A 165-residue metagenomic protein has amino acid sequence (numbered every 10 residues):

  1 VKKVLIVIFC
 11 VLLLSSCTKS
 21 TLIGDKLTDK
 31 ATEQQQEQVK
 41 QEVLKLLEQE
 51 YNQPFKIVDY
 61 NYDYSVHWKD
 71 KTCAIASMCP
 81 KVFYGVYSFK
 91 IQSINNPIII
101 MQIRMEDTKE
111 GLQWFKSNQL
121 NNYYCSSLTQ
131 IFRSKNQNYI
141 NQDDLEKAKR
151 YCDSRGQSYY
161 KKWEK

Functional and structural regions predicted by a protein language model:
V1-V4: Positively charged n-region of N-terminal signal peptides that target proteins for export
L13-S16: C-terminal motif of bacterial Sec signal peptides marking the signal peptidase cleavage site
T18-S20: Bacterial signal peptide processing site
G24-D70, F132: Short, non-transmembrane alpha-helical segments in secretory-pathway proteins
A31-Q34, Q38, E42, F115 (+2 more regions): Alpha-helix boundary/N-cap detector
F55-E106: Exposed beta-strand-loop-beta-strand "reactive/processing" segments of non-cytosolic proteins
P97-C125: A short, surface-exposed beta-strand/turn
Q119-K165: Metal-dependent nuclease catalytic core centered on acidic motifs
